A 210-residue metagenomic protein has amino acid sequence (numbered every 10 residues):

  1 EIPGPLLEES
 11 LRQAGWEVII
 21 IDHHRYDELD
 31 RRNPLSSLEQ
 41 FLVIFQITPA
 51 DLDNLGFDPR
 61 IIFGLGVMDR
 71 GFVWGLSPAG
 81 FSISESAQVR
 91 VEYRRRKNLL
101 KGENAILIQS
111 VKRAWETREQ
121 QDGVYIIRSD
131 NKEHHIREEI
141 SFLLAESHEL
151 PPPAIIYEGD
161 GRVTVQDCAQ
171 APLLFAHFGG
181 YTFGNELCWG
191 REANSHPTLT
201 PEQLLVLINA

Functional and structural regions predicted by a protein language model:
E1-L35: Glycine/small-residue-rich interface belts in oligomeric ring/scaffold proteins and their assembly partners
P3-L6, R25-D27, F72-W74, N131-I136: Short acidic, S/G/P-rich loop/turn micro-motifs used as interaction or catalytic elements
E9, Q13, V43, F63-V67 (+3 more regions): Charged/polar, solvent-exposed surface patches and flexible loops
L11-I19, Q46-D53, K112-A210: Gly/His-enriched, cation/cofactor- and phosphate-binding structural elements
H23-R94: Short alpha-helices
R60-G64, Q88, I106, E139 (+2 more regions): Exposed alpha-helical structural elements
L76-S141: Active-site rim beta-loop-alpha module in soluble metabolic enzymes
